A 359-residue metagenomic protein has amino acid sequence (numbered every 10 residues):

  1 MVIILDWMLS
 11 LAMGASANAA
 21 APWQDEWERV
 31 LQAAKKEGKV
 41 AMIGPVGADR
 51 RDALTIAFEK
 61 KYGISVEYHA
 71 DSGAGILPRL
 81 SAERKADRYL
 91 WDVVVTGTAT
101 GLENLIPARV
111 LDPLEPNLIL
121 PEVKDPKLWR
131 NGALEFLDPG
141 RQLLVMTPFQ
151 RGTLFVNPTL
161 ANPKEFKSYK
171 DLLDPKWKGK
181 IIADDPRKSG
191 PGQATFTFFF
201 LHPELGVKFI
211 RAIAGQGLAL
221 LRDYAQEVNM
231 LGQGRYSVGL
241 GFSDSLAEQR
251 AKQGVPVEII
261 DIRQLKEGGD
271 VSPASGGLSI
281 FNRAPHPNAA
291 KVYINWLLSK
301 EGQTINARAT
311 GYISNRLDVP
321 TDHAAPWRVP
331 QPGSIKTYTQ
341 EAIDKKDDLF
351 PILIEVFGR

Functional and structural regions predicted by a protein language model:
M1-G14: Bacterial N-terminal signal peptides
Q24-K35, K39-S65: Short, polar/charged alpha-helical segment
E26-R29, A33-E37, Y312-R359: An extracytoplasmic/periplasmic, membrane-proximal ligand-sensing/linker region
A41-T55, E67-S81, Y89-V228, G232-R235: Extracytoplasmic ligand-binding site segments that recognize negatively charged/polar headgroups
G101-N104, S237-E258: A ligand-binding cleft/hinge motif common to bilobed small-molecule-binding domains
T153-L160, T197-F200, P273-H286, I305: A bilobed periplasmic-binding-protein/Venus flytrap-type ligand-binding module shared by bacterial periplasmic
I210-A214, A219-L221, G254-N282: Periplasmic-binding protein-like
G276-T337: Mature extracytoplasmic/periplasmic domains
